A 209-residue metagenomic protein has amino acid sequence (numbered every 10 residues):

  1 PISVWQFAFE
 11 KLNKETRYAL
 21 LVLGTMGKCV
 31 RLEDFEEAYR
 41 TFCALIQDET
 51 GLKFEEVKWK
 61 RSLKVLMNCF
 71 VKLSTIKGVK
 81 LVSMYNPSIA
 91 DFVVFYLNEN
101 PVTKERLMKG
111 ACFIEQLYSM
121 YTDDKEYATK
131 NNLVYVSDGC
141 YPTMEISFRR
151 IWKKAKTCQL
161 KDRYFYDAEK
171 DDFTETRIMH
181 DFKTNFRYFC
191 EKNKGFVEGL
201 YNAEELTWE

Functional and structural regions predicted by a protein language model:
P1-S3, E209: Secondary-structure junction/capping motif
S3-A19, L23-G195: C-terminal leucine-rich, beta-strand-based interaction scaffolds used for sensing/assembly
G199: Conserved adenosyl
E204-W208: Short, intrinsically disordered, charge-balanced linker/junction segments flanking boundaries in proteins
